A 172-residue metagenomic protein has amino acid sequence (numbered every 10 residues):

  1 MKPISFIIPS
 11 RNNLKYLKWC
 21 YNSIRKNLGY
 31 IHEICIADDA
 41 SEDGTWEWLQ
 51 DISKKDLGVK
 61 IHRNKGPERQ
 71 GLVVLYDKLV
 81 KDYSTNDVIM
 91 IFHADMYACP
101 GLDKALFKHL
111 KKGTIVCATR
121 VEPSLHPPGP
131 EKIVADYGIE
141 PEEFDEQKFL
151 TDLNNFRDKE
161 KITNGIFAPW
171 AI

Functional and structural regions predicted by a protein language model:
N22-I31: Short, acidic, metal-binding catalytic loop of nucleotide-sugar glycosyltransferases
D38-E47: A conserved acidic beta->alpha catalytic loop
K65-Y83: Glycine-rich, basic loop-to-helix element that forms the pyrophosphate-binding segment of sugar-nucleotide handling
I89: Short aromatic/hydrophobic "clamp" motif used to bind/position activated sugar donors
H93-Y97: The conserved acidic donor/metal-binding loop of glycosyltransferases
G101-A118: Conserved donor-nucleotide/metal-binding helix-loop-beta segment in metal-dependent transferases, i.e., the alpha-helix
V116-V134: Short beta-strand-to-loop element that shapes/binds the nucleotide-sugar donor at the catalytic cleft/hinge
T151-I172: A recurrent flexible, glycine/aromatic-enriched loop bordering the glycosyltransferase active site that acts as
